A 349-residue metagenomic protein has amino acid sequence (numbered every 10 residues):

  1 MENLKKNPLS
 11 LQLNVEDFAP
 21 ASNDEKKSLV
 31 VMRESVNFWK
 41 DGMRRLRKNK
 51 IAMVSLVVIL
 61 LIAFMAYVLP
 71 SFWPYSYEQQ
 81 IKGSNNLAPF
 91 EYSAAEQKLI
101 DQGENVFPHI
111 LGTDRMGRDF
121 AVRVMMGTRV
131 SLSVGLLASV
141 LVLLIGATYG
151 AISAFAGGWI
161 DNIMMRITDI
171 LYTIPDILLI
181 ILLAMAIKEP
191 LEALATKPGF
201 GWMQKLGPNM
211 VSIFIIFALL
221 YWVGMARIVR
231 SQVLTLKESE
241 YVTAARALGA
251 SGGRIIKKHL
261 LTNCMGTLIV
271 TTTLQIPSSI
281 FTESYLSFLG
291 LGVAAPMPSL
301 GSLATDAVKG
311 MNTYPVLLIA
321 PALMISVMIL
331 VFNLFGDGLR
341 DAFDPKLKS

Functional and structural regions predicted by a protein language model:
M1-L143, A147, A151, P296 (+4 more regions): Gly/Trp-centered helix-boundary motif
M116-S349: Alpha-helical transmembrane segments of integral membrane proteins, especially multi-pass inner/plasma-membrane
